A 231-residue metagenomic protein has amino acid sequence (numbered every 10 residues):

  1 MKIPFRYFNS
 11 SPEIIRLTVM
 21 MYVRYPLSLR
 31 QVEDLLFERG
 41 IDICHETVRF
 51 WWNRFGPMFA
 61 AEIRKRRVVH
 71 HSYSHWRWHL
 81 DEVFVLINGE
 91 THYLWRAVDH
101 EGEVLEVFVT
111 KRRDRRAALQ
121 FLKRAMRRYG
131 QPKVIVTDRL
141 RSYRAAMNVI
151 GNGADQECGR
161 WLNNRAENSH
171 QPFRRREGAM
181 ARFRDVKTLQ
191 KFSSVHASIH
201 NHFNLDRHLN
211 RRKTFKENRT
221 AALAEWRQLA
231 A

Functional and structural regions predicted by a protein language model:
M1-V23, G40-H45, R49-F50, V69-R77 (+1 more regions): Basic, short loop/linker segments at the boundary and entry of helix-turn-helix/winged-helix-like folds
T18, V32, V48, D81 (+7 more regions): Mobile genetic element proteins and their domesticated derivatives, centered on retroelements and DNA transposons
P26, N88-V104, L122: Short conserved beta-strand segments at catalytic cores or DNA/RNA-binding microdomains of nucleic-acid binding
S28-I41: DNA-recognition alpha helix
E46-L86: Basic, flexible linker segments flanking DNA-binding modules in nucleic acid-interacting mobile-element proteins
R54, V107-Y129: Active-site beta-loop-alpha junctions of metal-dependent nucleic acid enzymes, especially the RNase H-like/DDE
G159-R175, R184, L189-Q190: RNase H-like two-metal-ion nuclease catalytic core shared by retroviral integrases and related mobile-element nucleases
A179, Q190-A231: C-terminal domain-tail junction helix/linker
